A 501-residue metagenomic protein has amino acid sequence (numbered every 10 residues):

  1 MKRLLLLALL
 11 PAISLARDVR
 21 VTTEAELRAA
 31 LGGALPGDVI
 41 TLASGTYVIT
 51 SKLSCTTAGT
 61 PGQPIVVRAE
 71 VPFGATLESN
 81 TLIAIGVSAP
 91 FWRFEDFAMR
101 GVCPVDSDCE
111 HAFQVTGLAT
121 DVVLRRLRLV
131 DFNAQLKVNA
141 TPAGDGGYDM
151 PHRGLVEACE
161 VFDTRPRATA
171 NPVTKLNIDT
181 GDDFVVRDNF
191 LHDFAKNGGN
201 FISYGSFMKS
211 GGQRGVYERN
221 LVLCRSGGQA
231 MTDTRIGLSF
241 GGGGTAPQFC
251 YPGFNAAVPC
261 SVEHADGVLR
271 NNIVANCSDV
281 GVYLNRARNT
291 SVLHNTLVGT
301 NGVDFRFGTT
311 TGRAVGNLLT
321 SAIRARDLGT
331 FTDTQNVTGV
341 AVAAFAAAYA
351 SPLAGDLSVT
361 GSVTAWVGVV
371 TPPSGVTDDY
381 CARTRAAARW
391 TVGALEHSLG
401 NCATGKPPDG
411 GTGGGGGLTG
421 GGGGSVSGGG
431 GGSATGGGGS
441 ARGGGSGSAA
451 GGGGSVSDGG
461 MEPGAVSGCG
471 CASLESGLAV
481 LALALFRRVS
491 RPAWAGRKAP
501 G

Functional and structural regions predicted by a protein language model:
M1, L15, P408-A482, W494: Ser/Thr-rich, Pro/Gly/Ala-heavy low-complexity intrinsically disordered linkers and tails of secreted extracellular
L6-A16, L483-R487: Hydrophobic h-region of N-terminal signal peptides that target proteins for export in Gram-negative bacteria
R17-K52, D378-C381, R385-A386, T391: Acidic Gly/Asp/Thr-rich repetitive segments characteristic of extracellular carbohydrate-active and adhesion proteins
D18-A25, T41-T50, C55-H111, R165 (+1 more regions): Right-handed parallel beta-helix/beta-spiral solenoid domain characteristic of secreted/periplasmic
A43-S44, P64, A69-F73, P90-G101 (+10 more regions): Right-handed parallel beta-helix
T332-D333, D356-G420, S425: Surface beta-loop-beta hairpin patches that serve as ligand-binding interfaces in beta-rich domains
V480-G501: C-terminal cell-surface anchoring/sorting signal
